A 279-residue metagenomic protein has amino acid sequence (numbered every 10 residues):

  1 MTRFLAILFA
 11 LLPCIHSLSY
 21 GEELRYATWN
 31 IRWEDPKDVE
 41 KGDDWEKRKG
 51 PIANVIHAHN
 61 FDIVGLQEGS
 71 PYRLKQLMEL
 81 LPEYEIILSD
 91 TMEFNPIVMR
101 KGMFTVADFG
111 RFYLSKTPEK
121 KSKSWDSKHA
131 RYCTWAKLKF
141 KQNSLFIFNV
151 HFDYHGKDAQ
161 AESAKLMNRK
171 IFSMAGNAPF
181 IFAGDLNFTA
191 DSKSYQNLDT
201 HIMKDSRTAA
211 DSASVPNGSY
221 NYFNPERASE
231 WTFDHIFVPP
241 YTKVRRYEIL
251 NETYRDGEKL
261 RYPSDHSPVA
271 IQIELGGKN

Functional and structural regions predicted by a protein language model:
M1-E23: Bacterial Sec-dependent N-terminal signal peptides
I15-L80, K165, L275-N279: N-terminal, active-site-proximal structural segment of metallo-dependent hydrolase catalytic domains
L24, D62-I63, L145, P179-I181 (+2 more regions): Short, Asp-centered acidic motifs that coordinate Mg2+ and/or phosphate in catalytic or ligand-binding sites
T28-G50, G110-S127, D153-G156: Acidic/histidine-rich helix-loop elements that form or flank divalent-metal/phosphate-binding sites at the catalytic
W29-I31, V150-F152, D185-L186, S267: Active-site metal-binding loops of divalent metal-dependent hydrolases
I63-S144, F152, E248-L250: Structured beta-strand-rich core segments of catalytic domains in phosphoester-bond hydrolases
V64-Q67, L88-S89, I181-D185, D205-A209: Active-site neighborhood of phospho(di)ester-bond hydrolases with catalytic His/Asp-centered motifs
F109, D158, E162, F172-F180 (+1 more regions): Metal-dependent phosphoester-hydrolase catalytic domains
